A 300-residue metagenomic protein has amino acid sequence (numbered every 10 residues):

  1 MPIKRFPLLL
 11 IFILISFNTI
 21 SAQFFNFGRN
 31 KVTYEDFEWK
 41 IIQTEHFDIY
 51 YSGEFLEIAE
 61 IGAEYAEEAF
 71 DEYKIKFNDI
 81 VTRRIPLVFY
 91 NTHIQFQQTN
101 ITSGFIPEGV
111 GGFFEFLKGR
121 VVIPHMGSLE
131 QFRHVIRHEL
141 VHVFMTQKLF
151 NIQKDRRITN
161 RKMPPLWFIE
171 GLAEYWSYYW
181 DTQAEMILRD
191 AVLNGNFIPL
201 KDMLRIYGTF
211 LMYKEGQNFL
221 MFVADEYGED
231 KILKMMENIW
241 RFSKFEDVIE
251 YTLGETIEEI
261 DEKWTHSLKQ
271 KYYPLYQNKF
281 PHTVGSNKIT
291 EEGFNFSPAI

Functional and structural regions predicted by a protein language model:
M1-N26: Bacterial Sec-dependent N-terminal signal peptides
I11, I85, G171: Residue-level detector of short, conserved catalytic/binding motifs and their immediate flanks
A22-T159, P164-P165, Q183-A184, V248: Juxtacatalytic substrate-recognition/specificity segment
N26, N30-K31, W39-I41, K234-E237 (+1 more regions): Beta/coil-rich, acidic/histidine-enriched accessory regions frequently appended to metallopeptidases
I49, L166-F168, L172-Q183, D190-E255: Active-site-proximal alpha-helical
A63-F70, K74, R133, R137 (+8 more regions): Extracytoplasmic/secreted envelope proteins and their assembly/folding machinery, especially bacterial periplasmic
I75-R83, D225, E229-I232, G285-K288: Surface-exposed helix-capping loop/turn segments at secondary-structure junctions
K148, A184, L188, W264 (+1 more regions): Short amphipathic alpha-helical interaction/hinge segments
